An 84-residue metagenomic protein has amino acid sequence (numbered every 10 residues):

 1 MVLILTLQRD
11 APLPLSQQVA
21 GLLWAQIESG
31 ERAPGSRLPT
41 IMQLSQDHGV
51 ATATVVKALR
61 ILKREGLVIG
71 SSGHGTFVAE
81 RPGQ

Functional and structural regions predicted by a protein language model:
M1-A53, K57-R60, R64-I69, H74 (+1 more regions): Extreme N-terminal segment that seeds HTH/winged-HTH DNA-binding domains in transcriptional regulators
